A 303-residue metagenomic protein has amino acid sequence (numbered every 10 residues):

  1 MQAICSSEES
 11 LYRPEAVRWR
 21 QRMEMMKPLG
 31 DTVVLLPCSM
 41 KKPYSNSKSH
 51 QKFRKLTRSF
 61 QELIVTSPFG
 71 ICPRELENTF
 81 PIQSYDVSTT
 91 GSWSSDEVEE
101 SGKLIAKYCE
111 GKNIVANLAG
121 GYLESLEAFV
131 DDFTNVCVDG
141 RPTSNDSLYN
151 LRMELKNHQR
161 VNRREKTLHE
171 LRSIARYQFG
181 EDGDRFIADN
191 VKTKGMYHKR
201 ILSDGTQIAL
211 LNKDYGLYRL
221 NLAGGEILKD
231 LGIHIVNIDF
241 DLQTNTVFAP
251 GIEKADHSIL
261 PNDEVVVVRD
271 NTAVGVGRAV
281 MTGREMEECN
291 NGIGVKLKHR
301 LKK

Functional and structural regions predicted by a protein language model:
M1-K55: Active-site and ligand/interface coordination hotspots across diverse enzymes and nucleic-acid-associated assemblies
A3, G121-K166: Peripheral docking tails and interdomain loops at the edges of cofactor- or intermediate-handling domains
L36-M40, A116-Y122: Structural motif
S49-S59, V130-D132, D270: Short, solvent-exposed amphipathic alpha-helical segments in soluble enzyme and RNA/protein-processing domains
Q61-S84: Short connector loops at secondary-structure junctions
T90-K112, P250-K254: A short, acidic, amphipathic alpha-helical segment used as a generic capping/interface helix at domain edges
M153-L231: Anionic-ligand-binding alpha/beta catalytic cores of soluble enzymes and soluble regulatory domains that recognize
G205-K303: Beta-strand/loop-dominated core regions that host nucleotide or nucleotide-derived cofactor-binding catalytic loops
